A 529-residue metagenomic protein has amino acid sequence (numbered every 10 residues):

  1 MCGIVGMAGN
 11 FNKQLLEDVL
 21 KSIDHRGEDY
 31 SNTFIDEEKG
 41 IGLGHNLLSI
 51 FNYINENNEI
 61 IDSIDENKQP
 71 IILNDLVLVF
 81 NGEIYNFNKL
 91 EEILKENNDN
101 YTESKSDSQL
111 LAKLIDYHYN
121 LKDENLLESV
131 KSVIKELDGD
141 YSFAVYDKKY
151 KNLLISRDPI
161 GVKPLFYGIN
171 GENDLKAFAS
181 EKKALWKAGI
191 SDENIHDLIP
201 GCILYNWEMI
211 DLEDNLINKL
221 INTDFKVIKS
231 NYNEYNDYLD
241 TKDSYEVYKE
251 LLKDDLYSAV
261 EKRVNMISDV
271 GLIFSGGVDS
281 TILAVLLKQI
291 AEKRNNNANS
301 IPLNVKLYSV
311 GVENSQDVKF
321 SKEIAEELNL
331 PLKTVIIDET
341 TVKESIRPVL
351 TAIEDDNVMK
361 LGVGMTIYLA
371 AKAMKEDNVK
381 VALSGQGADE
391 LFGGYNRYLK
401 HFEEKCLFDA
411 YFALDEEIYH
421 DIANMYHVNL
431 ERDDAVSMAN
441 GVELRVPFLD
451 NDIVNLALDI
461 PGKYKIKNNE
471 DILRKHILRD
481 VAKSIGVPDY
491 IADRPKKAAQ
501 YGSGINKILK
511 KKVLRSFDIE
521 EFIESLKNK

Functional and structural regions predicted by a protein language model:
M1, V379-L383, F408-K529: Adenosyl-5′-phosphate
M1-K343, P348-A352: Cysteine-centered catalytic environments shared across enzyme families
N88, N152-L153, K163-P164, E390-G394 (+2 more regions): Short catalytic/ligand-binding loop motif for oxyanion handling, primarily in non-cytosolic enzymes, centered on
K122-E128, L361, I466-H476: Short, charged, surface-exposed loops that flank catalytic or proteolytic processing sites
I267, N378-V379: Short, high-confidence coil segments that cap the C-terminus of an alpha-helix and link into the following beta-strand
E313-A371, R397-K405, V436, D459-K467: ATP-dependent adenylate-handling ligase core
M374: Hydrophobic pocket-lining residues that define ligand/cofactor binding sites across diverse proteins
V379-D389, G393-Y395: Short acidic/histidine-rich active-site segments
